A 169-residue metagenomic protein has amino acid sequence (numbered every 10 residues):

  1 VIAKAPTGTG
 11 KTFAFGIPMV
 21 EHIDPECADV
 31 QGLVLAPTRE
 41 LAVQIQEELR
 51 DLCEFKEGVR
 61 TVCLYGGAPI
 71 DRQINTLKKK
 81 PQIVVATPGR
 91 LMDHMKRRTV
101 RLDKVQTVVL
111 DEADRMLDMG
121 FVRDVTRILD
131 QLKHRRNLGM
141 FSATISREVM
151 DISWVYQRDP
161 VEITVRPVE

Functional and structural regions predicted by a protein language model:
V1, T12-C27, E47-C53: Walker A/P-loop NTP-binding motif
I2-K4, L33: Short hydrophobic/aromatic beta-strand immediately N-terminal to the Walker A/P-loop
A5-T9: The conserved Walker
K11-F15, Q44, P69, G120-D124: Short secondary-structure boundary/capping elements
C27-K96, K104-T107, R147-W154, E162-V165: Conserved nucleic-acid-binding Ia/Ib motif block in the N-terminal RecA-like helicase ATPase lobe
R101-L110, D114-V168: Post-DEXD/H (motif II) to motif III coupling segment of the RecA-like Helicase ATP-binding lobe
